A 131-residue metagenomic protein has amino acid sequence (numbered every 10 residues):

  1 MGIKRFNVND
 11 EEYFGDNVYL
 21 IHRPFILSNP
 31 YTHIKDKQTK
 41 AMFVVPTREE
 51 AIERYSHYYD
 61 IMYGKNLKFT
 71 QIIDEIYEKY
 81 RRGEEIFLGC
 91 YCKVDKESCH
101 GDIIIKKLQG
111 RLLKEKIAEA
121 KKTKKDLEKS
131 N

Functional and structural regions predicted by a protein language model:
M1-S130: Catalytic phosphate/metal-binding cores of nucleic-acid and nucleotide-processing enzymes, i.e., regions that mediate
